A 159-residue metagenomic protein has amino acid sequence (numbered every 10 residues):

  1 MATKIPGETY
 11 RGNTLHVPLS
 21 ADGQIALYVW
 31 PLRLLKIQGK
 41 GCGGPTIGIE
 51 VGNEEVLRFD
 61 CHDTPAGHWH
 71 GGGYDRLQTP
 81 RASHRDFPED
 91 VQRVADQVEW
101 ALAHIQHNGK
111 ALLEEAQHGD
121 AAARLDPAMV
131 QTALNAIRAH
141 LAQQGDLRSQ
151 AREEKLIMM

Functional and structural regions predicted by a protein language model:
M1-L27, A142-M159: UBC/E2-like fold recognition across ubiquitin and ubiquitin-like conjugation systems, capturing catalytically active
A2, S20-D22, C61, A66 (+2 more regions): Alpha-helical protein-protein interaction elements
I5, Y10, A21, I37 (+4 more regions): Intrinsically disordered, low-complexity segments enriched in small/polar residues
G7, G12, Q24, V29 (+6 more regions): Intrinsically disordered, low-complexity regions
T14-D63: Amphipathic, interaction-prone secondary-structure segments
E55-E115: An exposed acidic His-Trp-rich patch
Q106-M159: C-terminal charged interaction modules
